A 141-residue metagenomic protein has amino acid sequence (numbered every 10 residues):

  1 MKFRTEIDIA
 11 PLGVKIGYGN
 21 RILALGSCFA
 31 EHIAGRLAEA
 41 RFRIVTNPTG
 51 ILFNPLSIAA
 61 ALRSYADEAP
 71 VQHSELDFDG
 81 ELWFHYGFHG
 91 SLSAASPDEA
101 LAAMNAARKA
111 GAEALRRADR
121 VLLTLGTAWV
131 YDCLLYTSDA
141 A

Functional and structural regions predicted by a protein language model:
M1: Glycine-rich phosphate-binding "P-loop"
D8-L12, Y18-L115: Basic, amphipathic N-terminal segments that precede the first structured/catalytic domain
R21, R120-L122: Structural motif
G26, L123-G126: Short beta-strand segments
L125-L135: Short, solvent-exposed beta-strand-terminating loops
Y136-A141: Conserved small/polar residues in nucleotide/adenosyl-binding loops
